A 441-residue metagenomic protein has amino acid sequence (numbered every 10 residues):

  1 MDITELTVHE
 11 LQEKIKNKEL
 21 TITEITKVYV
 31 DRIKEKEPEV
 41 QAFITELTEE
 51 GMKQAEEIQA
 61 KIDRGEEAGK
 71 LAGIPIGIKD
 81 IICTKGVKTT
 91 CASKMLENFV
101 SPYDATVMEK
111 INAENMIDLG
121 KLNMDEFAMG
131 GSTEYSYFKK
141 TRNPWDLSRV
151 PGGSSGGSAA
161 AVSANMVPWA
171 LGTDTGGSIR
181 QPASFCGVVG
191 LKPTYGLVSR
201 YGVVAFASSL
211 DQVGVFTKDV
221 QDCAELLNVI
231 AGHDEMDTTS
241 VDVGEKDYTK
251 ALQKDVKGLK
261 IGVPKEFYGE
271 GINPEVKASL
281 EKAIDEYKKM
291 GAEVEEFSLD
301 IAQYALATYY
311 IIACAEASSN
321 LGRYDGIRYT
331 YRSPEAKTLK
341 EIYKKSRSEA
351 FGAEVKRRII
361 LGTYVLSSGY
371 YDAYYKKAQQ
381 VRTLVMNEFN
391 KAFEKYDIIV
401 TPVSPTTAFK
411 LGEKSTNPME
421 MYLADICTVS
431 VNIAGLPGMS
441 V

Functional and structural regions predicted by a protein language model:
M1-K53, K289-G291, Y364: An N-terminal boundary/leader segment
L11-N17, G77, M95-V100, D211-K218 (+1 more regions): Short, well-ordered beta-strand elements within core beta-sheets of diverse protein domains
K18, Y29, G73, A113 (+6 more regions): Glycine-rich, small-residue loops and helix-cap segments that act as flexible hinges at active-site edges
Q41-I44, D237-E245, L259-K260, P264-E266 (+4 more regions): Flexible, acidic loop-helix segments that line cofactor/substrate-binding pockets
K70-V107, E114: Enzymes and membrane/adaptor proteins characterized by extended Gly/Ser/Thr/Asp/Glu-rich, aromatic-dotted
T89-N98, N273-P274, F409-E420: Glycine/threonine-rich flexible loop motifs
Y103-H233, N432-V441: Short glycine/serine-rich loop segments
K192-S279, A283, K340-K345: A short helix-breaking turn/cap at a secondary-structure junction
